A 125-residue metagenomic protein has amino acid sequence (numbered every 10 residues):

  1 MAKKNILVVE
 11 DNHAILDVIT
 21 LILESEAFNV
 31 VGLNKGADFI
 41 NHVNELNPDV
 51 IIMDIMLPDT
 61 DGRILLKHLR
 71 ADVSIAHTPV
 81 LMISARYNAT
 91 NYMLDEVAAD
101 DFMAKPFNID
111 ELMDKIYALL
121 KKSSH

Functional and structural regions predicted by a protein language model:
E10: Conserved acidic carboxylate
H13-V31: Two-component/phosphorelay signaling modules centered on CheY-like receiver
G32-V50: Acidic, metal-coordinating helix/loop segments flanking the phosphotransfer/catalytic sites of two-component signaling
D54: Active-site residues of response regulator receiver
P58, A76: The feature encodes the CheY-like receiver
F107-A118, S124: C-terminal output helix
